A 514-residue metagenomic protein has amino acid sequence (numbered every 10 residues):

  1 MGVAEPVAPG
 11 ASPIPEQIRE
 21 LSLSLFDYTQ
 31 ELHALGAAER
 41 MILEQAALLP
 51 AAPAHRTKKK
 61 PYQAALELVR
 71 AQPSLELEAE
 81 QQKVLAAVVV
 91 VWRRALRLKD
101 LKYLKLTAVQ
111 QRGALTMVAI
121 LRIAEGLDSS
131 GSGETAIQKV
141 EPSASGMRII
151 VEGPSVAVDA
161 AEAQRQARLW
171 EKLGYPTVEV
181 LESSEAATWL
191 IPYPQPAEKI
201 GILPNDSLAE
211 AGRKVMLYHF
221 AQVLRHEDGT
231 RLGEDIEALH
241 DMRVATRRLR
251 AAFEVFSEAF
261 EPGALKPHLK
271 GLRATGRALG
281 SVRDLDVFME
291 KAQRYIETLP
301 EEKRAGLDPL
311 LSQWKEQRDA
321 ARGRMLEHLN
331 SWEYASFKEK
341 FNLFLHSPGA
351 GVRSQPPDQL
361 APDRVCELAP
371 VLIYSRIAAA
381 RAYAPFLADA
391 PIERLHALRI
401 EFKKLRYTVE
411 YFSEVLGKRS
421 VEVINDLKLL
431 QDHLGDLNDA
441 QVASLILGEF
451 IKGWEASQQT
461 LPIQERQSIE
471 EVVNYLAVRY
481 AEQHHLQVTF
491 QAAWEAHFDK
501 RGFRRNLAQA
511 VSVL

Functional and structural regions predicted by a protein language model:
M1-V7, A187-I191: Intrinsically disordered or compositionally simple regulatory linkers and C-terminal tails in signal-transduction
V3-I14, R19-E141: Divalent metal-dependent catalytic cores for phosphoryl transfer on phosphate-bearing substrates
E20-L21, Q63-L68, R122, R165 (+3 more regions): Short amphipathic alpha-helical face segments that pack within enzyme cores and frequently flank/anchor catalytic
A52-P53, G153-S155, I236, L279: A generic structural motif
R70-S74, V91-R94, P142-V151, G271-V282 (+1 more regions): Short, mixed-charge aromatic SLiMs
A79, V178-E185: A generic structural motif
L127-L181: Low-complexity, glycine/alanine/valine/leucine- and proline-rich hydrophobic stretches
A186-L514: Cationic, histidine-enriched alpha-helical/coil surfaces that engage anionic ligands
